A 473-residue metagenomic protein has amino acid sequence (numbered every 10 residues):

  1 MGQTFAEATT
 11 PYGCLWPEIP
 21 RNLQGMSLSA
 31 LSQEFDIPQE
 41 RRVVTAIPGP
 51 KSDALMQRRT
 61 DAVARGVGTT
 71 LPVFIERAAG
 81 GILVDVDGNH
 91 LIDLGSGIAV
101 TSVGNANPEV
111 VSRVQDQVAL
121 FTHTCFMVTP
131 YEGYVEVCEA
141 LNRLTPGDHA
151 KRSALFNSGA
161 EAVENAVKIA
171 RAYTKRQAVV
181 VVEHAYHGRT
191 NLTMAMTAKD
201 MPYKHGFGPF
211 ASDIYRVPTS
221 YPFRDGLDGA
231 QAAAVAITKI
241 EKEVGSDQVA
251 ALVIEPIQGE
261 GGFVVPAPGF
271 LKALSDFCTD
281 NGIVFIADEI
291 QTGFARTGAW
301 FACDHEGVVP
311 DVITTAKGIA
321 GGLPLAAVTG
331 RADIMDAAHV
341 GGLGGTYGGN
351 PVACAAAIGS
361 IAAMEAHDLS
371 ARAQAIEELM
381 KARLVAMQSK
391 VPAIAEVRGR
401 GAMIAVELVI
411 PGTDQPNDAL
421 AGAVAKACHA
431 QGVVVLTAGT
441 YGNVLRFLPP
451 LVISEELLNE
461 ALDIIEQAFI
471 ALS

Functional and structural regions predicted by a protein language model:
Q3, A8-T9, V44: Intrinsically disordered/low-complexity terminal segments and short unstructured peptides
P11, N22, T60: Glycine-rich phosphate/adenosyl-contacting loop at the front of the ribokinase-like
S27-S473: Conserved N-terminal phosphate-binding loop of PLP-dependent enzymes in the Aspartate aminotransferase
